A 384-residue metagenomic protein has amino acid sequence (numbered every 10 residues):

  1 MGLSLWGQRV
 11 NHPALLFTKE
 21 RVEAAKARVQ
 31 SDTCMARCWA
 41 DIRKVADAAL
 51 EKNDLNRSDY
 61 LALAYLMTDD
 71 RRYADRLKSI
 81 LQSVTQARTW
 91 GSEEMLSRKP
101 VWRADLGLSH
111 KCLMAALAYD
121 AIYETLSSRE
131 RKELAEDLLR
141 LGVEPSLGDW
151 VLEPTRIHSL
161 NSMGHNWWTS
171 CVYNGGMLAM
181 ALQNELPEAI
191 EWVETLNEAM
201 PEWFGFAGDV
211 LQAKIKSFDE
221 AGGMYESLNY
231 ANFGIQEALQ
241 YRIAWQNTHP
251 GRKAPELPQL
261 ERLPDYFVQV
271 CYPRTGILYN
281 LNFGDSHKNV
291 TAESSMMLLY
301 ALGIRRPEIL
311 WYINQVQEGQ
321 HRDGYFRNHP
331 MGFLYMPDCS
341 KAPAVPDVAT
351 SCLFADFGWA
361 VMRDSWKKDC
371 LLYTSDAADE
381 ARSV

Functional and structural regions predicted by a protein language model:
M1-Q8: Bacterial Sec-dependent N-terminal signal peptides
Q8-D32: Mature N-terminal, pre-catalytic/accessory segment of carbohydrate-active enzymes
A14, K26, M35-W39, R43 (+1 more regions): Aromatic-lined, polymer-binding surfaces characteristic of secreted/periplasmic polysaccharide-degrading enzymes
V22, M35, R131, A292-S295 (+1 more regions): Short amphipathic alpha-helical segments that mediate assembly, nucleic-acid/protein binding, or membrane association
A46, A377-A378: Long alpha-helical scaffolds
T155-H158, L182, N229-D376, R382-V384: Carbohydrate-active enzyme catalytic cores, enriched for enzymes that act on polyanionic acidic polysaccharides
